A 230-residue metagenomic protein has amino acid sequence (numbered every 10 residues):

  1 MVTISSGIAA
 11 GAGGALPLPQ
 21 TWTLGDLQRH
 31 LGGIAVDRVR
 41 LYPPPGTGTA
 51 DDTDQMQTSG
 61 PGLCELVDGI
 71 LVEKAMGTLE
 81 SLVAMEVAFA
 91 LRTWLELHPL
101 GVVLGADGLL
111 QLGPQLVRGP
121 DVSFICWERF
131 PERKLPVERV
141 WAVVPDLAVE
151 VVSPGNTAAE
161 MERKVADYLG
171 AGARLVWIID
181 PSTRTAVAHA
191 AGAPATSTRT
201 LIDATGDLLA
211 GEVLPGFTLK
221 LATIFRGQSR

Functional and structural regions predicted by a protein language model:
M1-R230: Gly/Pro/Ser/Thr-rich low-complexity, intrinsically disordered segments predominantly at protein N-termini
